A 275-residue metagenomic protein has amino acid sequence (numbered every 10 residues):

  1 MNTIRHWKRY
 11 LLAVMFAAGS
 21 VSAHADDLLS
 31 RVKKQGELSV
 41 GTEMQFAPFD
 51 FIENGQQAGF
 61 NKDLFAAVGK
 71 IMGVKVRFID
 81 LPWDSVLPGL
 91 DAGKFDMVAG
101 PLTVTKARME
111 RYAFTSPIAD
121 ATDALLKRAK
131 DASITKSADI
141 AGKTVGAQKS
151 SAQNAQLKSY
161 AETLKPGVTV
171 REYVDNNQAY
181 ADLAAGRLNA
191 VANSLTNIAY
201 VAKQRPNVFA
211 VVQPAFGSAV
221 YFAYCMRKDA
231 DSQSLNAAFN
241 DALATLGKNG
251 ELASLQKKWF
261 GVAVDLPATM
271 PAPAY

Functional and structural regions predicted by a protein language model:
D26-P101: Extracytoplasmic small-molecule ligand-binding "clamshell" domains of the periplasmic binding protein/Venus flytrap
L29, R128-V145: Flexible hinge/capping segments at coil-to-helix
M44, A119-K127, K203-N240, V262-Y275: Periplasmic-binding protein-like
I52, F65-V74, Q153-E172, A202-P206: Ligand-binding cleft/hinge of the Venus flytrap
K62-I71, D131, K143-T144, K149-A152 (+2 more regions): Extended ligand-binding regions for polar small-molecule ligands
K70, I79-D80, D84-M97, R111-A113 (+3 more regions): Short helices/loops that flank or line small-molecule/ion binding pockets
S85, L102-E110, Q156-A161, A184 (+1 more regions): A ligand-binding cleft/hinge motif common to bilobed small-molecule-binding domains
A152-R171, A210-V211, L243-Y275: Ligand-binding clefts/hinges and TM-proximal coupling segments of bilobed small-molecule sensing domains
